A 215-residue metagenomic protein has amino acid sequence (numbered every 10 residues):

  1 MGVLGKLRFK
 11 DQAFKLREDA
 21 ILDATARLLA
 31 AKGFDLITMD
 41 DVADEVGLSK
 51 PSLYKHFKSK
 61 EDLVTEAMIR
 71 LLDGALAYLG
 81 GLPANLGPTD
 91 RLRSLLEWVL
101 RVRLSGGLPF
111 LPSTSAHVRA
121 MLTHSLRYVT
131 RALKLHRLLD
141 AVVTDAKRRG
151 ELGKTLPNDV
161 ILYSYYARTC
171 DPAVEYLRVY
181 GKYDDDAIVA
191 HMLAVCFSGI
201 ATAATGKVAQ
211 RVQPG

Functional and structural regions predicted by a protein language model:
M1-K32, L36-E45, D62: Basic, helix-initiating cap at the start of DNA-binding domains
G33-F34, T65-E66, A173, A201: Short, Lys/Arg-enriched C-terminal cap helix and immediately downstream tail that follows
G47-F57: Short hydrophobic/aromatic patch on the recognition helix
D62-L71: Alpha-helical DNA-contacting segments of helix-turn-helix folds
E66, L79-G107, N158, L162-Y165: Hydrophobic alpha-helical connector segments
D73-L76, L122-R149, D159-A167, D171-V174: Amphipathic alpha-helical packing segments from all-alpha helical-bundle domains
S94, V102-T123, D140, V174: Amphipathic alpha-helical segments used for helix-helix packing
F110-T114, K147-A194, A203-G215: Hydrophobic/aromatic-rich alpha-helical bundle segments in the mid-to-C-terminal region
